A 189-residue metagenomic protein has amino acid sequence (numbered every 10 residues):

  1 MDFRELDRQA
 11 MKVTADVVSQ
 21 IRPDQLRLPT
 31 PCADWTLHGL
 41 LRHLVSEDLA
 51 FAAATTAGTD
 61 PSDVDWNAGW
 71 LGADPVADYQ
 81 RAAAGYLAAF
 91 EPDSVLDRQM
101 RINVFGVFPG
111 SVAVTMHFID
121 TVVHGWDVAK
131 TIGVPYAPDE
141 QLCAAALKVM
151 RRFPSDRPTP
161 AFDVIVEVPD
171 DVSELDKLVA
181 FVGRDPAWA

Functional and structural regions predicted by a protein language model:
M1-E5, A10-D16, Q20-A33, A50-A189: Structured surface interface patches that mediate subunit assembly and partner/cofactor docking
L40: Extended, alpha-helix-rich binding/interface surfaces that flank or overlap catalytic cores and mediate recognition
H43-L44: Glycine-rich loop at the start of a catalytic domain that most often binds anionic cofactors/ligands
